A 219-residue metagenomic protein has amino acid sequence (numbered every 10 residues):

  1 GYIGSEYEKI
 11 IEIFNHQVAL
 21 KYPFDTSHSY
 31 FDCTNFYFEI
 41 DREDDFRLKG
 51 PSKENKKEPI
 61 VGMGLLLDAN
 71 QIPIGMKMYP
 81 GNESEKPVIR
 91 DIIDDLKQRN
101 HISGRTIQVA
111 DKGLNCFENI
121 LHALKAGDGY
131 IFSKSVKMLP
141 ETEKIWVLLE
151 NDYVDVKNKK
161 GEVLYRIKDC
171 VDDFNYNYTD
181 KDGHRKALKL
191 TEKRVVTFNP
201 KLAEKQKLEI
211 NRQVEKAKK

Functional and structural regions predicted by a protein language model:
G1-K219: Anion-binding and metal-coordination hotspots
